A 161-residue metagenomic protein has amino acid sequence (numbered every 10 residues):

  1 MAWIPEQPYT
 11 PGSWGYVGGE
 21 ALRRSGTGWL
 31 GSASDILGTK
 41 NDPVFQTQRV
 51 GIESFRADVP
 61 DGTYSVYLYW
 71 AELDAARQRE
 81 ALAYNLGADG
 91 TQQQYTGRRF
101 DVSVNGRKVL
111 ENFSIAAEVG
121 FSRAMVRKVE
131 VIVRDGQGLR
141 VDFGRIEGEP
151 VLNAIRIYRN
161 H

Functional and structural regions predicted by a protein language model:
M1-H161: Compositionally biased, intrinsically disordered or flexible polar/acidic segments
